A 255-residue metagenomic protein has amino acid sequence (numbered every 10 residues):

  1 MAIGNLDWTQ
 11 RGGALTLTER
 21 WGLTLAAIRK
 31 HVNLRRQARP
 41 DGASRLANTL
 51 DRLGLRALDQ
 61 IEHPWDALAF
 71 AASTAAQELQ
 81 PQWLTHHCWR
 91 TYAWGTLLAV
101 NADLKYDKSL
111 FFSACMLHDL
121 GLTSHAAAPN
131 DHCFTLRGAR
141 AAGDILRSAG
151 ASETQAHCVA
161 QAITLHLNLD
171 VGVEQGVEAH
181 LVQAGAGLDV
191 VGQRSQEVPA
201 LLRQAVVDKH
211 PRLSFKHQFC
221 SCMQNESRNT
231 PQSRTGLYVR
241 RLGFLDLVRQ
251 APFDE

Functional and structural regions predicted by a protein language model:
M1-G54, P81-W89, A93-L104, A151 (+1 more regions): Divalent metal-dependent phosphate-bond-processing catalytic cores, especially two-metal-ion Mg2+/Mn2+ enzymes that act
N48, R52, R56-A72: Short linear elements at protein peripheries
A57, L68-H87, Y92-T96, G121-A126: Active-site flanking loop/helix segments enriched in acidic
I61-L68, Y106-M116: Short coil-to-beta-strand
D66-F70, T74, Q82, E153-H157 (+2 more regions): Generic alpha-helical secondary structure signal
V100-K108, A126-A127: Short pre-active-site segment immediately N-terminal to the catalytic Zn-binding motif
L110-K209: Divalent metal-dependent catalytic cores for phosphoryl transfer on phosphate-bearing substrates
